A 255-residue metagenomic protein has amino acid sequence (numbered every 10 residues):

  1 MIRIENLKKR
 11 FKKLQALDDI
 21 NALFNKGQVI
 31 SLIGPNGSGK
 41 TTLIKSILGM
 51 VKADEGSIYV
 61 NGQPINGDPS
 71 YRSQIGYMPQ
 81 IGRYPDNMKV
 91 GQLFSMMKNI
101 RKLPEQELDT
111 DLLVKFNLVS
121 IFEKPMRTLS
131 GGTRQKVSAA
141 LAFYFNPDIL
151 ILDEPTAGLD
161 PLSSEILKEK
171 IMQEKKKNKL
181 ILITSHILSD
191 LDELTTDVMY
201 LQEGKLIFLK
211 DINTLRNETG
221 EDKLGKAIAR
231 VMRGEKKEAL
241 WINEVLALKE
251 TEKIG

Functional and structural regions predicted by a protein language model:
I33-P35: The feature captures the beta-strand-to-loop junction immediately N-terminal to the Walker
G56-Y71: Conserved ABC transporter NBD signature motif
S95, Q106-I121: Conserved ABC ATPase "signature" region
P125-G132: Conserved ABC ATPase signature
L150-E154: Catalytic Walker B motif of ABC-type/P-loop ATPase nucleotide-binding domains
